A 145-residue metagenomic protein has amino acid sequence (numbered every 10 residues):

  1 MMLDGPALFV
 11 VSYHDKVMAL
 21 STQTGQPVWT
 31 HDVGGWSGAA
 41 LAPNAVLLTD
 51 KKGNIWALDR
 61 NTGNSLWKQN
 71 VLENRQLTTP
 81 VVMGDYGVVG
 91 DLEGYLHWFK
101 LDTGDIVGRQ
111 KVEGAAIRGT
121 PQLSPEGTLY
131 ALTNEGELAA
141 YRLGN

Functional and structural regions predicted by a protein language model:
M1-V17, H31-W56, Q69, E73-L96 (+1 more regions): Repeat-blade elements of multi-bladed beta-propeller folds
D4, T22-Q23, P27, N61: Compact recognition or signaling/catalytic modules
Q26, T62-N64, Y95, D105 (+2 more regions): Residue-level signal for well-ordered, solvent-exposed loop/turn and beta-edge residues enriched in charged/polar side
Q26-H31, N64-V71, D105-E113, G144-N145: Aromatic (tryptophan-biased) beta-strands that constitute blades/sheets of beta-rich domains
V88, L96-G108: C-terminal structured "cap/appendage" subdomains that terminate the fold
